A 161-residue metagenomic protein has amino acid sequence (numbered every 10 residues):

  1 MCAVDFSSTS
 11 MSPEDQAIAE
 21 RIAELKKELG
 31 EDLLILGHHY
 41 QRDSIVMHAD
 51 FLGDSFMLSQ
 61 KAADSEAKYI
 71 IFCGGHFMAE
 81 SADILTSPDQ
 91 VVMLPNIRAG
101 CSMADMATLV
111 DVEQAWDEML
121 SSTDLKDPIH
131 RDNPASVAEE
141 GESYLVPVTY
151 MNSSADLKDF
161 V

Functional and structural regions predicted by a protein language model:
M1-V161: Active-site loop-to-helix "anion-binding N-cap" substructures in soluble metabolic enzymes
